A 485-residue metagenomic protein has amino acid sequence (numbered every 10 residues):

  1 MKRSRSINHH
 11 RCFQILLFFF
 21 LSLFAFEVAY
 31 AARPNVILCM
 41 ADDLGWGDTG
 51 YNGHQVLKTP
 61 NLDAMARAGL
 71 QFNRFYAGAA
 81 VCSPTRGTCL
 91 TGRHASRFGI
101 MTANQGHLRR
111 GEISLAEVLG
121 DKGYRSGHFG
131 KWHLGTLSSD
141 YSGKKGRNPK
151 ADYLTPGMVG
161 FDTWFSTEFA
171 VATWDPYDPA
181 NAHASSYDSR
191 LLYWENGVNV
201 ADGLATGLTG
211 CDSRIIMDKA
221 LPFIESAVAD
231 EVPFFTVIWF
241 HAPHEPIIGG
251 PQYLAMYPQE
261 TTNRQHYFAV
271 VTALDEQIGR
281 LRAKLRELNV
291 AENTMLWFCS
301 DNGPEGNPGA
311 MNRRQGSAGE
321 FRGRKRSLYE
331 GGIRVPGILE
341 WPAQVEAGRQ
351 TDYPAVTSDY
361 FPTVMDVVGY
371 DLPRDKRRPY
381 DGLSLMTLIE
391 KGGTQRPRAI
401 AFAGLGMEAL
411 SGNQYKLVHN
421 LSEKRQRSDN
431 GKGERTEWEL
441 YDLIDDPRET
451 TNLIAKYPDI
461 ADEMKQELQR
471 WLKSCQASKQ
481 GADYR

Functional and structural regions predicted by a protein language model:
M1-K2, R485: Accessible peptide chain termini
K2-L16: Bacterial N-terminal signal peptides that target proteins for export
K2-S4, F20, R33: Intrinsically disordered, low-complexity segments
S4-S6, L23, C39, L44: Short linear motifs centered on Gly/Pro in flexible linkers and helix caps
Q14-A25: Bacterial N-terminal signal peptides
V28-E439, L443, P447-R485: Formylglycine-dependent sulfatase
